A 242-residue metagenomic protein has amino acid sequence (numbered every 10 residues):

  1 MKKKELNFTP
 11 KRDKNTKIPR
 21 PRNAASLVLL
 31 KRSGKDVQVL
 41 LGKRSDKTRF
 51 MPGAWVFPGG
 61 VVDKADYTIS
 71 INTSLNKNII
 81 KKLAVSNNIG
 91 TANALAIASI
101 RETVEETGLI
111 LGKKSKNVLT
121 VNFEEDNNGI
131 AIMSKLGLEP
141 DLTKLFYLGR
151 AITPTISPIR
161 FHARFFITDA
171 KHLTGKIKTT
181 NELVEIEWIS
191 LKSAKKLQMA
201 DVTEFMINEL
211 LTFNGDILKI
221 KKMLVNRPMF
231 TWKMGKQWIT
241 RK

Functional and structural regions predicted by a protein language model:
M1-K242: N-terminal leader/linker segments that precede catalytic domains of diphosphate-processing enzymes
